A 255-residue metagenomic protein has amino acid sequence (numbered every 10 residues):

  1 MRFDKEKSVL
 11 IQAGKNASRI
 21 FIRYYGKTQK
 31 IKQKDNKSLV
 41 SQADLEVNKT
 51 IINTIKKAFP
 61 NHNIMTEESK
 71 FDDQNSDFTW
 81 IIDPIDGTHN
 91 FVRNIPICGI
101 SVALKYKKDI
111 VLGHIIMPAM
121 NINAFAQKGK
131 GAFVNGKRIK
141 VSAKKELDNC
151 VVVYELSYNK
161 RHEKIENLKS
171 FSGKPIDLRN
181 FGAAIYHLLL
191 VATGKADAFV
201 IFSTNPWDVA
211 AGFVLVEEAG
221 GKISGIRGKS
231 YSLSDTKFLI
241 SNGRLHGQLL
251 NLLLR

Functional and structural regions predicted by a protein language model:
M1-I85, R244: N-terminal subdomain of lithium-sensitive/metallo-dependent phosphomonoesterases centered on the IMPase/IPPase/PAP
A17, F21, D44, I55 (+7 more regions): Residue-level signal for inorganic ion chemistry
K32, D72-Q74, K107, F125 (+2 more regions): Solvent-exposed alpha-helices and their adjacent loops that cap or buttress functional pockets in soluble metabolic
Q74-F133, C150: DPxDG-like acidic metal-binding loop motif
K140-R255: An extended, acidic
